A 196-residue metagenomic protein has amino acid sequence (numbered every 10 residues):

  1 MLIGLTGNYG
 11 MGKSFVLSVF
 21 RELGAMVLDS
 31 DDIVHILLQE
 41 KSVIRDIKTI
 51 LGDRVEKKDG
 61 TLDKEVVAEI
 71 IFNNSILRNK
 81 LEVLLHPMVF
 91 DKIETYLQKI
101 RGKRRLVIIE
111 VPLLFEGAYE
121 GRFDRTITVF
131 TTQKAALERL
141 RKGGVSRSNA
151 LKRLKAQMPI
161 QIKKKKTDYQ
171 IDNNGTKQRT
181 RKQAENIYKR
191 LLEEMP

Functional and structural regions predicted by a protein language model:
L5: Hydrophobic anchor at the beta1->P-loop junction of P-loop NTPases
Y9: The conserved Walker
S14: Walker A/P-loop
A25-E40: Short beta-strand-centered segment that lines the nucleotide-binding/catalytic pocket of NTP-utilizing
I36-R105: ATP-dependent small-molecule kinase phosphotransfer cores that center on conserved nucleotide phosphate-binding segments
K92-G102, L106-K142: ATP-dependent NMP and nucleoside kinases share a basic, alpha-helical "lid"
I93, G121-R122, V145-L192: Small-molecule kinase domains that catalyze NTP-dependent phosphoryl transfer to phosphate-bearing small molecules
